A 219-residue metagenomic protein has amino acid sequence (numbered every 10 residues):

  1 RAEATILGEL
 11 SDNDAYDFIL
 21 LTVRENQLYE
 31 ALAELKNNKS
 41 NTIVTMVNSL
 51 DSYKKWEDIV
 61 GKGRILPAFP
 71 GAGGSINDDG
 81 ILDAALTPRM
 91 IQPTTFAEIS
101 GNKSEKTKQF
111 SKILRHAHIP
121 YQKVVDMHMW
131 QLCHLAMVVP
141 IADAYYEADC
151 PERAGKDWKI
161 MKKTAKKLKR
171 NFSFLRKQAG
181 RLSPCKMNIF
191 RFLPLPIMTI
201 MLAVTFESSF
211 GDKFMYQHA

Functional and structural regions predicted by a protein language model:
A2-D83: Rossmann-like NAD(P)(H) cofactor-binding subdomain of soluble oxidoreductases
Y53-H134: Rossmann-fold dinucleotide-binding core
K103, T107, I160-L168, A219: Generic structural signal for well-ordered, non-membrane alpha-helical segments in soluble metabolic enzymes
P120-K123, Y146, R181-S183: Short, structured loop/turn "capping" segments at alpha-beta junctions
H128-G155, K159-F172: Active-site-proximal catalytic alpha-helix in oxidoreductases
I160-T205: Small-residue-rich helix-loop
L202-A219: A hydrophobic C-terminal alpha-helical subdomain
